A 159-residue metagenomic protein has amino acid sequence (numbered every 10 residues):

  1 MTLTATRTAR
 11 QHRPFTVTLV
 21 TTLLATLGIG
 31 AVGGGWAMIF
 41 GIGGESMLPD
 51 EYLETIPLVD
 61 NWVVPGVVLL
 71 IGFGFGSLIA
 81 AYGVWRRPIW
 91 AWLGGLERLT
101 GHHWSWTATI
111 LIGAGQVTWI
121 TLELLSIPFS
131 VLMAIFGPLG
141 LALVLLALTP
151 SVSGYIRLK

Functional and structural regions predicted by a protein language model:
T2-K159: Topology signature of small-to-medium multi-pass alpha-helical membrane proteins
